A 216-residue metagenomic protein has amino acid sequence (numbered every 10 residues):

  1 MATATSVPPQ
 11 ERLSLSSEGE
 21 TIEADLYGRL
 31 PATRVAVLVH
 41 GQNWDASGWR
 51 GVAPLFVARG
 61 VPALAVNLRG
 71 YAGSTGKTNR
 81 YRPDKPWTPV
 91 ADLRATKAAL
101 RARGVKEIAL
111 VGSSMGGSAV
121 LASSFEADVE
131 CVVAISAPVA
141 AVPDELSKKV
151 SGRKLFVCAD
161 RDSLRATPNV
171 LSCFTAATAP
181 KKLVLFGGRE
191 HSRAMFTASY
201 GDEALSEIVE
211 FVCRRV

Functional and structural regions predicted by a protein language model:
A2-R29: N-terminal cap/lid segment of alpha/beta-hydrolase-fold proteins
T33-G41: Short beta-strand element of the alpha/beta-hydrolase
Q42-P54, T167-P168: The serine-hydrolase catalytic nucleophile loop
G48, Y81-R103: Alpha/beta-hydrolase active-site loop
V57-K77: Conserved alpha/beta-hydrolase
A98-S151: Primarily recognizes the serine-hydrolase "nucleophile elbow" in alpha/beta-hydrolase and SGNH/GDSL folds
V150, F156-C158: Short beta-strand/loop motif that positions the catalytic acidic residue of the alpha/beta-hydrolase fold
R189-G201: Catalytic histidine-centered segment of alpha/beta-hydrolase-like enzymes
